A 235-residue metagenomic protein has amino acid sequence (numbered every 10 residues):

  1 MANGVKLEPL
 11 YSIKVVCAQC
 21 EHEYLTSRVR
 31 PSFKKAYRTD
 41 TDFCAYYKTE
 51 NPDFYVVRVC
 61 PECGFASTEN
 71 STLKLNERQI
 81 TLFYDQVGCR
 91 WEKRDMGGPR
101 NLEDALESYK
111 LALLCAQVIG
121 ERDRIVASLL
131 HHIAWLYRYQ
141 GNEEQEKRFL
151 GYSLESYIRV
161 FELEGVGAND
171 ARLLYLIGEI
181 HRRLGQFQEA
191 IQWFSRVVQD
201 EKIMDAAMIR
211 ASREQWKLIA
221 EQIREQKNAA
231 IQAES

Functional and structural regions predicted by a protein language model:
M1-Y84: N-terminal cysteine/histidine-rich coordination modules
G97-G98, A112-V126, I158-A168, K202-D205: Flexible helix-coil transition and linker loops at the boundaries of alpha-helical arrays
E103-L106, G120, R124-H132, K147 (+3 more regions): Start-of-helix signal in alpha-solenoid helical-repeat scaffolds, especially tetratricopeptide repeats
Q140, E144-K147, L184, I223: Structural motif corresponding to the intra-repeat A-B loop/turn of tetratricopeptide repeats
